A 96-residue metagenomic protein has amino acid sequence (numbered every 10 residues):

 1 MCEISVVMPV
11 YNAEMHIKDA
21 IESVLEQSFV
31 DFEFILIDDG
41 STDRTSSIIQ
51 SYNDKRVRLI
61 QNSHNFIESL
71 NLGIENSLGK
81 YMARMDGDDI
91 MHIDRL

Functional and structural regions predicted by a protein language model:
M1-L96: Nucleotide-sugar donor-binding/catalytic module of glycosyltransferases that assemble extracellular/cell-envelope
